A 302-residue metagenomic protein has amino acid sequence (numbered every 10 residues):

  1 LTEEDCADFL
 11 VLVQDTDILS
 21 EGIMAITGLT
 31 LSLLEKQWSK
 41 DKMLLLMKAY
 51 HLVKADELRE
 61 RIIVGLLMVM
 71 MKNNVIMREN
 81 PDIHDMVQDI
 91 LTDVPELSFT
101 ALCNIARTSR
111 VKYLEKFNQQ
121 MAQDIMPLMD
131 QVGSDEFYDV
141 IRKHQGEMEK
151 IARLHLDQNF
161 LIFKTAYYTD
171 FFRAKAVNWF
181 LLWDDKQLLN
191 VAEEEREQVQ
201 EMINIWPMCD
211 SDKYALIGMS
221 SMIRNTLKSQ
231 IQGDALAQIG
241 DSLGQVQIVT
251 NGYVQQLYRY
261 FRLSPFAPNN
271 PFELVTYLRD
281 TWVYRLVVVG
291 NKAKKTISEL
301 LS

Functional and structural regions predicted by a protein language model:
E3, A7-K42: Alpha-helical adaptor scaffolds
D5-V11, D41-K48, M77-L91, Q120-Q123: Alpha-helical repeat scaffolds
V11-I18, S32-E35, K48-D56, V87-D93: Solenoid-like repeat scaffolds
D17-T27, S39-K40, A55-I62, N80 (+3 more regions): Generic helix N-cap/helix-start motif at coil->alpha-helix transitions
G28-L31, L67-K72, D89, R107-V111: Positions within ordered alpha-helical repeat solenoids
P81-Q131: Polybasic, proline/glycine-rich intrinsically disordered low-complexity segments
V111-L182, K186: Extended alpha-helical scaffolding regions
R196-S302: Alpha-solenoid helical-repeat scaffolds
